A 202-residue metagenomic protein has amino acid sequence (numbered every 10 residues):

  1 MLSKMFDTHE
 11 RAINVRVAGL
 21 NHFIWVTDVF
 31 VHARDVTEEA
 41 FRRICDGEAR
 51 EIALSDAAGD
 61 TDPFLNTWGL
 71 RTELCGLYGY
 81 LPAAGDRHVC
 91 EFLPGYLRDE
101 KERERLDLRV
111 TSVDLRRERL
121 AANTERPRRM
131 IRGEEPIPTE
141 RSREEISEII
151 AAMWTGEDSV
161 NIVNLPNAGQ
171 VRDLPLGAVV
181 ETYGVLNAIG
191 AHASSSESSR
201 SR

Functional and structural regions predicted by a protein language model:
S3-R202: Long, compositionally biased stretches enriched for glycine and/or charged residues
